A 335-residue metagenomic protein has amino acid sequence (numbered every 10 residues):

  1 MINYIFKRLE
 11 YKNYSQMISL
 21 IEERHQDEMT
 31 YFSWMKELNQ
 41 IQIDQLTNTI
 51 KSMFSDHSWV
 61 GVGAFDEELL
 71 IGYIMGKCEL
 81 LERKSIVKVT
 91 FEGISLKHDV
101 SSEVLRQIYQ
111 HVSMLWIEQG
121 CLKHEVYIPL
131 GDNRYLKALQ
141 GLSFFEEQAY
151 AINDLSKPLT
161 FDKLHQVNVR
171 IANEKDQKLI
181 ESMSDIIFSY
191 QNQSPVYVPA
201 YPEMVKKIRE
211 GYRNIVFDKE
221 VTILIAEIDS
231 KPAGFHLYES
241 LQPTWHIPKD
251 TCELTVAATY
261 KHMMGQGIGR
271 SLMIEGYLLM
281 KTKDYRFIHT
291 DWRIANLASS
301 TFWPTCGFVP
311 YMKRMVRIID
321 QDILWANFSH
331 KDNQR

Functional and structural regions predicted by a protein language model:
M1, S95-H165, M312-D320: Acyl-donor-binding surface of acyltransferase catalytic domains
M1-S15, L155-K175, L324-R335: Conserved N-terminal entry element of GNAT/NAT acetyltransferase domains
Y4-Y31, N168-Q191: A short beta-loop-alpha structural element at the N-terminal edge of CoA-dependent acyl/N-acetyltransferase catalytic
Q26-N48, Q191-G211: Conserved GNAT-fold acetyl-CoA-binding loop/helix
M29-Q107, I228, A233-A257: Conserved donor-binding loop and adjoining core beta-sheet/short helix segment in diverse acyl/aminoacyl transferases
V100-M114, V256-T259, G265-L278, T282 (+1 more regions): Conserved acetyl-CoA-binding loop-helix of GNAT-fold acetyltransferases
G141-T160, I274, L278, K283-R335: Active-site/acyl-donor-binding loops of N-acyltransferases
H165-K249: Flexible, substrate/cofactor-facing loop regions flanked by secondary structure within enzyme catalytic domains
